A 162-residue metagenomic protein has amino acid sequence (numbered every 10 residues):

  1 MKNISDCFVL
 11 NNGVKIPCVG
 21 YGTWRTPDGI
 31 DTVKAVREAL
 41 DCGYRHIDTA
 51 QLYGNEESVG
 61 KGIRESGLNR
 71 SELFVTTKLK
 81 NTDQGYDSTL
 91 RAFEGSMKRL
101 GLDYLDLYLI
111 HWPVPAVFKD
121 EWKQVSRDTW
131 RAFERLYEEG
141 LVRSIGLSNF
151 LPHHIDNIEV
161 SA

Functional and structural regions predicted by a protein language model:
M1-L73: N-terminal binding-site loop/beta-alpha segment at the start of enzyme catalytic domains that lines or forms
I16-G20, H46, E72-K78, Y104-L109 (+1 more regions): Structural preference for beta-strand elements that scaffold enzyme active sites
P17-I30, K78-D87, V117-W122: Active-site mouth loops of central-metabolism enzymes
W24-T26, A50-L52, K78-T82, I110-P113 (+1 more regions): Active-site beta-loop-alpha junctions enriched in small/polar residues
P27, T89-A162: Glycine/proline-rich, positively charged, aromatic-decorated active-site loop/lid region on the catalytic face
A35-E38, C42, E65, K80 (+3 more regions): Short alpha-helical scaffold segments that flank and stabilize functional sites
